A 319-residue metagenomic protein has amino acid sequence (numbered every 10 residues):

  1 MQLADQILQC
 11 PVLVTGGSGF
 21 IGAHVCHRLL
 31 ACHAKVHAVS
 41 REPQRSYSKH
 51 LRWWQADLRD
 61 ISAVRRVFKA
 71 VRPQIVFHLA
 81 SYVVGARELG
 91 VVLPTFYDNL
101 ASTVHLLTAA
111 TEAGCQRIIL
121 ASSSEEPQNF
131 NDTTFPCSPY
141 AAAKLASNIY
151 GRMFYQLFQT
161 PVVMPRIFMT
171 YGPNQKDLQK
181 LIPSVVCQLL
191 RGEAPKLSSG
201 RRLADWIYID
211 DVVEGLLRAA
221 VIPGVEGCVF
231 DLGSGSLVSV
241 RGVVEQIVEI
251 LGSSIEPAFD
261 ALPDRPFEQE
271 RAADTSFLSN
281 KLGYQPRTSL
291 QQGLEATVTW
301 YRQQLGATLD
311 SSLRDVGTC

Functional and structural regions predicted by a protein language model:
V12-A31: N-terminal Rossmann NAD(P)H-binding glycine-rich loop of SDR-like oxidoreductase domains
A23, I75, G90-I118: NAD(P)-cofactor binding segment of oxidoreductase domains
K49-D60: Rossmann-fold cofactor-recognition segment
L58-D98, N131: NAD(P)H-binding glycine-rich loop region in Rossmannoid oxidoreductase-like domains and their noncatalytic homologs
H78, V104-P139: Conserved Rossmann-fold NAD(P)-dependent oxidoreductase catalytic core, especially the SDR/UDP-sugar
E126-F130, P139, V163-K180: Flexible, glycine-rich beta-alpha linker
S138-V163, L190: Active-site Tyr-X1-5-Lys
L189-C319: C-terminal substrate-binding subdomain of Rossmann-fold SDR/epimerase-dehydratase oxidoreductases
